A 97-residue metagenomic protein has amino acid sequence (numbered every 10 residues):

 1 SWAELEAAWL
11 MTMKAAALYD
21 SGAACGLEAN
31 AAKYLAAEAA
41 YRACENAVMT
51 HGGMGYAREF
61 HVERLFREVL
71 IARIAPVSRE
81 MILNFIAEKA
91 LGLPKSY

Functional and structural regions predicted by a protein language model:
S1-Y97: Alpha-helical interface subdomain recognition
